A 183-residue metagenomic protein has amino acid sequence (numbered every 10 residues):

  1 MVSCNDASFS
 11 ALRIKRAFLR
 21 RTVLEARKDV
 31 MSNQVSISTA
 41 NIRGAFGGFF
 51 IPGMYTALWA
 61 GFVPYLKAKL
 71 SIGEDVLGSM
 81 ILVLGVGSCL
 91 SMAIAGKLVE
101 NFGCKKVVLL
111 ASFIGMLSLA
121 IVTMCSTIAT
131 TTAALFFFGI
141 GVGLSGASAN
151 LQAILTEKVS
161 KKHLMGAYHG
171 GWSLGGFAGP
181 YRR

Functional and structural regions predicted by a protein language model:
S38-F62, F136: Pair of pore-lining "gating" transmembrane helices in MFS-fold secondary transporters
S71, G103, M124-A129: Helix-breaking motifs and short loop linkers at transmembrane-helix boundaries and internal kinks in secondary membrane
G85-V86, S173-L174: Short hydrophobic/small-residue motifs within alpha-helical transmembrane segments of multi-pass transporter-like
S91-G103: Helix-to-loop junctions at the C-terminal end of transmembrane segments in multipass secondary transporters
K105-V108: Primarily marks hydrophobic transmembrane alpha-helices of the MFS/SLC 12-helix fold
F113-S126: C-terminal ends and interior cores of transmembrane alpha-helices in multi-pass membrane transporters/permeases
A129-F137: Paired small-residue
L144-K158: Intracellular juxtamembrane helix-capping segments at the cytosolic ends of symmetry-related transmembrane helices
